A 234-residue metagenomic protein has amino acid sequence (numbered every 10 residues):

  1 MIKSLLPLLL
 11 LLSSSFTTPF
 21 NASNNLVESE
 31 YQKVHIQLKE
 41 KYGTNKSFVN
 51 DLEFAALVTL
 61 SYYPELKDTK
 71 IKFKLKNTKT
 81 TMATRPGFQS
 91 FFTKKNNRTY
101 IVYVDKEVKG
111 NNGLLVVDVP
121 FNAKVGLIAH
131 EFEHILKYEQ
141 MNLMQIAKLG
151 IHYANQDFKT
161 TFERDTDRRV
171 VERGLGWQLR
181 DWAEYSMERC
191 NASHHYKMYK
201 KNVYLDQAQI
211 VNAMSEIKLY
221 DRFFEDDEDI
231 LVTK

Functional and structural regions predicted by a protein language model:
S4-S13: Sec-dependent N-terminal signal peptides
S15-T93, Y220-K234: A metal-dependent hydrolase signature that marks the N-terminal structural subdomain at the beginning of catalytic folds
N45-V49, V117-V125, K159, E163: Solvent-exposed, acidic/flexible segments
K79, R85-T99, M144-F158: Alpha-helical membrane-targeting segments
A83-N122, Y138: Active-site scaffold of zinc-dependent metalloenzymes
N122, K137-D167: Post-HEXXH active-site segment of zinc metalloproteases
G126-E139: Active-site recognition of the HExxH zinc-binding catalytic motif
K159, E172-K234: Long, well-structured alpha-helical subdomains associated with metal-dependent extracellular/ecto-lumenal hydrolases
